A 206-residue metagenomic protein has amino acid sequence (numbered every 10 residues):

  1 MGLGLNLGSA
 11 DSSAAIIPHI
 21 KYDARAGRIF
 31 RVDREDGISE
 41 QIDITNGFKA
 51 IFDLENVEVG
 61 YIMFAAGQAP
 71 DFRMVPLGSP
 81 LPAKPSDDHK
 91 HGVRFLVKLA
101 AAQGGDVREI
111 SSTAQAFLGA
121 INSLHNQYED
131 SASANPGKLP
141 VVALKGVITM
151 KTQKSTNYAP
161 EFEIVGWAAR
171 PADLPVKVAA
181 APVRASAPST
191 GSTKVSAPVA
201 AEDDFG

Functional and structural regions predicted by a protein language model:
M1-D106, K151-N157, I164-V176: OB-fold ssDNA-binding interfaces and closely related basic DNA-contact patches used across DNA replication/repair
L3-L7, A185-G206: Extended acidic low-complexity intrinsically disordered regions
I16, M74, G78-P80, K138 (+3 more regions): Selective for proline/serine-rich intrinsically disordered segments in cytosolic/nuclear regulatory regions
K90-Y128: Short acidic, glycine/tyrosine-flanked loop/strand segments centered on an H-E-D-like triad
S123-A143: Short nucleic-acid-contacting surface segments enriched for D/E, G, S/T with interspersed K/R
G137-K151, S155-E161: Extended, acidic-biased charged interface segments
E161-V195: Short peripheral tails and domain-boundary helices/loops at the edges of structured domains
